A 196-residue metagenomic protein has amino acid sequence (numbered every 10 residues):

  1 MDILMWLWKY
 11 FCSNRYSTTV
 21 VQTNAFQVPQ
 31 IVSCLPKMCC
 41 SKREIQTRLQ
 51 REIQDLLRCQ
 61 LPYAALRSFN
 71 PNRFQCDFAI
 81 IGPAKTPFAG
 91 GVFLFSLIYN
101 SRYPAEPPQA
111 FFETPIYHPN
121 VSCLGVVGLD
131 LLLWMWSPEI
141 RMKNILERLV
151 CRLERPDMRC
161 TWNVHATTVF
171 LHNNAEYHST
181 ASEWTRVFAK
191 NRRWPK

Functional and structural regions predicted by a protein language model:
D2-L49, L56-R58, V92, P107-K196: Domain-scale recognition of soluble eukaryotic interaction modules
D55-P62, N72-A79: Eukaryotic beta-rich interaction modules
L66-N70, A84-K85, W136-R141: Conserved, non-catalytic sequence blocks in retroelement Pol enzymes and Pol-derived host proteins
P71-R73, G90-V92: A general secondary-structure signal for short beta-strands and their flanking turns/coil in non-transmembrane regions
I80-G82, Y99, F112, L131: Hydrophobic residues in beta-strands and at strand termini
P83-G90, R102: Short, cysteine-centered beta-strand-loop-beta hairpins and adjacent loop/turn segments enriched in charged/polar
I98-P104: Proline-anchored loop/turn motifs at beta-strand termini and strand-loop-strand connectors
